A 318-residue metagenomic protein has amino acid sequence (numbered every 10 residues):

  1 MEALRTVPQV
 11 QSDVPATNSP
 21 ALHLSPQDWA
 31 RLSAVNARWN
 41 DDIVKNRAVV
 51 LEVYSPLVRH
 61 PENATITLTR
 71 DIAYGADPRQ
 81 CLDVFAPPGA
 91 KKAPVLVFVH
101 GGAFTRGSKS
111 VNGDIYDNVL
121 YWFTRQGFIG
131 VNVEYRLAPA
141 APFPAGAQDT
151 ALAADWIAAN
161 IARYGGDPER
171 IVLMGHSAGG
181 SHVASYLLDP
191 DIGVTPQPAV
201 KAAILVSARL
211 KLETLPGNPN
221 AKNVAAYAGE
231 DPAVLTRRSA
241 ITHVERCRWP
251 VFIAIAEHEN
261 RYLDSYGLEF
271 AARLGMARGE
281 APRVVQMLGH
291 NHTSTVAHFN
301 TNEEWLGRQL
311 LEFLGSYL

Functional and structural regions predicted by a protein language model:
E2-L318: Alpha/beta-hydrolase superfamily serine-hydrolase fold, recognizing
